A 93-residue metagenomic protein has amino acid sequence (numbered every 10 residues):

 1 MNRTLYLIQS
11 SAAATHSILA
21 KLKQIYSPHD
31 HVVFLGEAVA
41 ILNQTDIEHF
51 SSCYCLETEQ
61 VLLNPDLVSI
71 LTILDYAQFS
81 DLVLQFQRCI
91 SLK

Functional and structural regions predicted by a protein language model:
R3-L19, H31: Short, glycine-rich nucleotide/cofactor-binding loops
S11-A14, G36-A40: Short beta->alpha connector loops
K21-Y26, E48-F50: Short, solvent-exposed amphipathic alpha-helical segments in soluble enzyme and RNA/protein-processing domains
H29, F50-S51, F86-Q87: Short, well-ordered alpha-helix to beta-strand connector turns
V32-E37, S51-E59: Short internal beta-strands
A38-F50: N-terminal beta-loop-helix "entrance" segment that forms/cooperates in small-molecule cofactor or anionic ligand
L62: Conserved phosphate/oxyanion-binding catalytic-loop motifs
P65-K93: C-terminal structural segments of small proteins and small subunits
